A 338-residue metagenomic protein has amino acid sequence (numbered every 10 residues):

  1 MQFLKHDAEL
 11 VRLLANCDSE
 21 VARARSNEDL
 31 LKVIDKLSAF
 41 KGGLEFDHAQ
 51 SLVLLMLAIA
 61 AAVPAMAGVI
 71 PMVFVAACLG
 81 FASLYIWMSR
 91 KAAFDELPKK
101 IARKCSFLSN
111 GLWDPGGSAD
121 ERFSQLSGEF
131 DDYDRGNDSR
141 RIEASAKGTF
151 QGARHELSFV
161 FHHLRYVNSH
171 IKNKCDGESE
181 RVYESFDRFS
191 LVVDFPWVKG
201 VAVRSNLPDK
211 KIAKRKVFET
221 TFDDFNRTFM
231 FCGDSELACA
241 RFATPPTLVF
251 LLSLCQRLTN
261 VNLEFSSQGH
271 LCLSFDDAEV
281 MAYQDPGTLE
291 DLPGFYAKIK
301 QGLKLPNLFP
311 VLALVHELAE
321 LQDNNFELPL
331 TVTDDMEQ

Functional and structural regions predicted by a protein language model:
M1-F46: Cytosolic juxtamembrane N-terminal segments of multi-pass membrane proteins
L44-L52, I86: General structural concept
A49-V53, V63-L79: Hydrophobic alpha-helical transmembrane segments
F81-S106: Transmembrane-cytosolic junction motif
K104-D114: Membrane-cytosol interface motif
A119-V167, S179-Q338: Charged, low-complexity intrinsically disordered regions
